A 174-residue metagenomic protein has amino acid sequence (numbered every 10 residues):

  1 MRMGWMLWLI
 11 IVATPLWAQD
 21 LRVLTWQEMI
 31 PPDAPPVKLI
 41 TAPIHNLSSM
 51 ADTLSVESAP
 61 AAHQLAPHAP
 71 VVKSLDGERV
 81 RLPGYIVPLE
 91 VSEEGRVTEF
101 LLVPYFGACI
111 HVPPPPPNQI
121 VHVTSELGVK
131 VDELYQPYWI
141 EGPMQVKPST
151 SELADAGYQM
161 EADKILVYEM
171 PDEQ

Functional and structural regions predicted by a protein language model:
G4-P15: Bacterial N-terminal signal peptides
A18-Q174: OB-fold and OB-like single-stranded nucleic-acid-recognition modules and their adjacent interaction interfaces
